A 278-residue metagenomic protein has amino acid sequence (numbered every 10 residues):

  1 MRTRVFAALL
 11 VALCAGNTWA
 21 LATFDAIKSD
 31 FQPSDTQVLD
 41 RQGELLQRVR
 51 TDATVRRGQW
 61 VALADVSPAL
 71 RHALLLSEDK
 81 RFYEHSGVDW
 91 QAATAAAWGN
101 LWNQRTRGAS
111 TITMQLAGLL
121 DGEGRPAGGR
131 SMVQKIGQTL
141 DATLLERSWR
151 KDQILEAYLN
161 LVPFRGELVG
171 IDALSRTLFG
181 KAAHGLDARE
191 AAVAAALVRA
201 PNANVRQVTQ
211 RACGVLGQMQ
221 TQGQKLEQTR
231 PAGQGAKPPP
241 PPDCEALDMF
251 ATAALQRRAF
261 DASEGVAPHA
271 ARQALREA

Functional and structural regions predicted by a protein language model:
M1-F6: Bacterial N-terminal signal peptides that target proteins for export
T18, R105, A109-A278: Non-catalytic, structured segments within soluble enzyme domains
A22-F24, A53-L63, L76-S77, T139-L140: N-terminal post-signal-peptidase region of extra-cytosolic proteins
F31-P33: Short, small/polar residue-rich loop motifs at catalytic or cofactor-binding pockets
Q37-D65: His/Glu-rich zincin catalytic helix
D65-A73, R150-D152: Periplasmic N-terminal gating module of Gram-negative TonB-dependent outer-membrane receptors
S77-W90, A96-A97, V198-N202: Cell-wall polysaccharide-cleaving catalytic domain and substrate-binding groove, primarily in peptidoglycan/chitin
